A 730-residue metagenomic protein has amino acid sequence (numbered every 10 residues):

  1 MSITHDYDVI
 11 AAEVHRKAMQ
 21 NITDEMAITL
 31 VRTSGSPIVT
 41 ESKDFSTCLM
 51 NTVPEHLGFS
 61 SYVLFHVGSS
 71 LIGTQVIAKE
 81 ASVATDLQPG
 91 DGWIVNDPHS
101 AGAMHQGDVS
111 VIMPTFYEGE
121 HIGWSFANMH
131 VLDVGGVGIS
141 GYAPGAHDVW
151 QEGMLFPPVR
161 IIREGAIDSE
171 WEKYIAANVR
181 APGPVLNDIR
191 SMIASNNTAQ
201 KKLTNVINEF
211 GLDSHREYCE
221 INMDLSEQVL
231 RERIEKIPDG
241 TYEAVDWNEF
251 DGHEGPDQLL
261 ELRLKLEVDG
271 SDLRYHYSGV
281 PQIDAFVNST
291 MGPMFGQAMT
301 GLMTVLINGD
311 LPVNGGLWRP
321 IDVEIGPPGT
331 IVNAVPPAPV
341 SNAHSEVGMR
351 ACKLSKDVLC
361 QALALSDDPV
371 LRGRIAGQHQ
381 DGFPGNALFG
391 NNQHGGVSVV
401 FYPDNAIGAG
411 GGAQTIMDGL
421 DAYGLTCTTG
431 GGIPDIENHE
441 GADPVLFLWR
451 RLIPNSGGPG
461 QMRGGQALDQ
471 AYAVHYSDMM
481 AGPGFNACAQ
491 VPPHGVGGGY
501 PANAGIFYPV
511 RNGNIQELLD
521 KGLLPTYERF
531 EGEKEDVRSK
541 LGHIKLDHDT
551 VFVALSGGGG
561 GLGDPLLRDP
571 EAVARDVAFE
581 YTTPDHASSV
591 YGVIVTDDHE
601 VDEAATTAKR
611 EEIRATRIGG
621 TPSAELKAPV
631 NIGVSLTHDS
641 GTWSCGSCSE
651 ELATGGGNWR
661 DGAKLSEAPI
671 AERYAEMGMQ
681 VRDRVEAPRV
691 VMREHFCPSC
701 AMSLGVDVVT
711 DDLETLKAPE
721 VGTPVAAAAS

Functional and structural regions predicted by a protein language model:
M1-P89, D97-Y117, H121-P622: Glycine/proline-enriched, intrinsically flexible loops and inter-domain linkers
T33, L626-S635, K664-A668, A675 (+1 more regions): Sequence context of c-type cytochrome heme-c attachment sites
G92: Glycine-rich phosphate-binding loop of nucleotide-binding enzymes
A628-S644, R684-V691: Short, flexible, mixed-charge glycine/proline-rich loop motifs that serve as phosphate/nucleic-acid-contacting
T637, M679-P688, P724-A729: Short linear recognition/processing motifs and adjacent strand/loop elements at protein termini and domain edges
T642-W659, M692-F696, L704: Short, structured motif recognition centered on aromatic/hydrophobic residues
E650-V690, V709-D711, L716-K717: Short recognition patches in nucleic-acid-associated and regulatory proteins
P688-V725: Short, compact, well-ordered microdomains
